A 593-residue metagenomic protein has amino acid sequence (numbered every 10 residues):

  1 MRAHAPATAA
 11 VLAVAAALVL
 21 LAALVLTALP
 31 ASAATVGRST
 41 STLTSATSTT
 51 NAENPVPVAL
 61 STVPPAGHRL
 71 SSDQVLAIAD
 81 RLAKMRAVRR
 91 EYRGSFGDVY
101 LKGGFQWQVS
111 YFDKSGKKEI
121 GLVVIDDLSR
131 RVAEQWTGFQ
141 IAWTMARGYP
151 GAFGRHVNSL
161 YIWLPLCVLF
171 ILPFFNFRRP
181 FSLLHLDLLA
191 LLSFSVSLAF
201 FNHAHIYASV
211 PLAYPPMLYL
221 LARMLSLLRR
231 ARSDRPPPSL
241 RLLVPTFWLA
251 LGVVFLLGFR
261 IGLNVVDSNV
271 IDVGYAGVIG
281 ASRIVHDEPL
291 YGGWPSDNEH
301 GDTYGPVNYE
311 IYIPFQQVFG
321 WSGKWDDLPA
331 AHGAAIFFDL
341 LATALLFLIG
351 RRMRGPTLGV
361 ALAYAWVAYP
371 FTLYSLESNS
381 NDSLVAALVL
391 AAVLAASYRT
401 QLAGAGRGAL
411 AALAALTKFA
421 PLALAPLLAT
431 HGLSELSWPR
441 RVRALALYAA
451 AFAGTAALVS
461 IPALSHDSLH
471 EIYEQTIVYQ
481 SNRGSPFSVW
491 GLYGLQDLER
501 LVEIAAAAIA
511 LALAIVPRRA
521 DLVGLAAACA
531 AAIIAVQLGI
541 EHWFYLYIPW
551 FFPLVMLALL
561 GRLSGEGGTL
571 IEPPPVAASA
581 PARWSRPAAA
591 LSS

Functional and structural regions predicted by a protein language model:
M1-A3, L225-P237, A396-R407, A429-R443 (+1 more regions): Membrane-interface junctions at the ends of membrane-embedded or membrane-associated helices
V11-A33, T144-T246: Membrane-embedded, hydrophobic transmembrane alpha-helices
T62-Y100, V157-W163: Short, non-transmembrane alpha-helical segments in secretory-pathway proteins
R86-L128: Exposed beta-strand-loop-beta-strand "reactive/processing" segments of non-cytosolic proteins
G116-Y149: Extended, hydrophilic extramembrane loops/domains of integral membrane proteins
V168-S182, R351-R354, V389-G406: Membrane-interface transmembrane helices that cradle and orient dolichyl/undecaprenyl
A204-L249, L256-V393, S397, T430-I548 (+2 more regions): Primarily membrane-embedded glycan-assembly and transfer machineries that use lipid-linked glycans
R407-A411, A420-S434, Y547-P549: Transmembrane-embedded, aromatic-rich helix segments that form part of the hydrophobic channel/pocket engaging
